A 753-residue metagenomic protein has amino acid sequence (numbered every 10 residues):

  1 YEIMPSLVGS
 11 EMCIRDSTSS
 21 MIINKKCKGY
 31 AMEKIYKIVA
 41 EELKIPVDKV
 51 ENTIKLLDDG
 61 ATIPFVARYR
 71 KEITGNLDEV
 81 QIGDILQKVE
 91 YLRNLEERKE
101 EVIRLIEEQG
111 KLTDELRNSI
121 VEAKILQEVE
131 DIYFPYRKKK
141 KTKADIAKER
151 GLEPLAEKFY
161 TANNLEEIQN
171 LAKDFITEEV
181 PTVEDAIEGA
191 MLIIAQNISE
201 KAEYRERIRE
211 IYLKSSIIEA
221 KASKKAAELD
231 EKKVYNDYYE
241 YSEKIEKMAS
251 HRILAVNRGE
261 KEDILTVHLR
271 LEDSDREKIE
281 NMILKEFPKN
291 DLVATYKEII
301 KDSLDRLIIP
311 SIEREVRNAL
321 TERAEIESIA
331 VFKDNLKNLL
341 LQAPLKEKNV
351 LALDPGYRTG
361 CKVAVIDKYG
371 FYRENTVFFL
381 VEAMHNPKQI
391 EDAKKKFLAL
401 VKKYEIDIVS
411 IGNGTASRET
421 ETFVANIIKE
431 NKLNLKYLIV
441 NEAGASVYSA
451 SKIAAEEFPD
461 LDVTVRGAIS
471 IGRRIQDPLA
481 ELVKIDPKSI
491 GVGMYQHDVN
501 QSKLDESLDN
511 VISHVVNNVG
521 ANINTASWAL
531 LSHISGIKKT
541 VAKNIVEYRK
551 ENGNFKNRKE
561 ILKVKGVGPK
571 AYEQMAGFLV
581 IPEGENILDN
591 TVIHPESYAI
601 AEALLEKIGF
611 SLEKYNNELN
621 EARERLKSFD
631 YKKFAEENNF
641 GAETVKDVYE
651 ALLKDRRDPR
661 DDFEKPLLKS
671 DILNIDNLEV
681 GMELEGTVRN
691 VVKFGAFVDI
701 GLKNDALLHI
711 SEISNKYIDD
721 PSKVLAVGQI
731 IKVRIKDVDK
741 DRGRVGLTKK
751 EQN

Functional and structural regions predicted by a protein language model:
Y1-D16: Single conserved hydrophobic/aromatic residue that forms the stacking wall/gate of nucleotide- or nucleobase-binding
A31, D48, T53-L56, A67-K111 (+1 more regions): Charged, low-complexity terminal tails
I35, N94-K111, V121, E456-N554 (+5 more regions): Long, highly charged, low-complexity intrinsically disordered interaction regions that mediate electrostatic DNA/RNA
K55-D58, P135, I146-E149, A255-G259 (+15 more regions): Replace "in large, NTP-powered and nucleic-acid-processing enzymes" with "in large, NTP-powered factors and other
Y69-K71, E272, P355, K368-Y369 (+10 more regions): Short, ordered loop/turn segments at secondary-structure junctions
Q81-D84, L95-L105, Q109-A352, G356-D460 (+1 more regions): Duplex nucleic acid-engaging cores and interfaces of nucleic-acid transaction enzymes
E210-I218, L353-Y357, T415-A416, V440-V447 (+5 more regions): A glycine-rich phosphate-binding loop feature that marks nucleotide/adenosyl-phosphate handling sites
I581-E585, D589-N753: Single-stranded RNA-binding regions, centering on S1/OB-family and related RNA-binding modules
